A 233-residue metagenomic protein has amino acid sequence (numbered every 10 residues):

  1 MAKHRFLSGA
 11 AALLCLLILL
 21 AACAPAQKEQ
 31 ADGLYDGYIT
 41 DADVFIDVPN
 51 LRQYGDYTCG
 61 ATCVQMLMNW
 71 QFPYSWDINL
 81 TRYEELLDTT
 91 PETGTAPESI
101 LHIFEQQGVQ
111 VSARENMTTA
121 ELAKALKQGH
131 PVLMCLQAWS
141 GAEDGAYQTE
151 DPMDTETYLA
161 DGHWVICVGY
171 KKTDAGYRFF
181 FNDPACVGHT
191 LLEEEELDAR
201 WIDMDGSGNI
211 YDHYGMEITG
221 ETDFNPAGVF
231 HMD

Functional and structural regions predicted by a protein language model:
A2-A11: Bacterial N-terminal signal peptides that target proteins for export
A11-A21: Bacterial N-terminal signal peptides
L20-Y35: Sec-dependent signal peptide cleavage junction
E29, T155-L159, I166-D233: Noncatalytic regulatory segments and standalone regulatory/sensor domains
A31-T90: Active-site nucleophile-adjacent alpha helix/oxyanion-hole segment immediately C-terminal to the catalytic cysteine
Y54-T58, Q65-M66, D88-E92, V111 (+4 more regions): Solvent-exposed loop/turn segments at secondary-structure junctions within structured extracellular/periplasmic domains
Q65-Y74, I103-Q110, K124-G129, T173: Structured segments of extracytoplasmic/periplasmic soluble domains in secreted or envelope-associated proteins
M117-N182, C186: Active-site-adjacent substructure of cysteine-protease-like catalytic cores
